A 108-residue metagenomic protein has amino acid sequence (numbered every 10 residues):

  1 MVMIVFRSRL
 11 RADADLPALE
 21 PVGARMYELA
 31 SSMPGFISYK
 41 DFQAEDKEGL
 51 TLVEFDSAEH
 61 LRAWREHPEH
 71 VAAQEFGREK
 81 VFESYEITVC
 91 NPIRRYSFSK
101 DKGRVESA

Functional and structural regions predicted by a protein language model:
M1-E48, A58-E66, F82-A108: Short S/T/G/P-rich N-terminal loop/turn motif that feeds into the first structured element of a domain
T51-L52: Conserved hydrophobic/aromatic residues on the N-lobe beta-strands of protein kinase domains
Q74-G77, E83-S84: Short arginine-rich
